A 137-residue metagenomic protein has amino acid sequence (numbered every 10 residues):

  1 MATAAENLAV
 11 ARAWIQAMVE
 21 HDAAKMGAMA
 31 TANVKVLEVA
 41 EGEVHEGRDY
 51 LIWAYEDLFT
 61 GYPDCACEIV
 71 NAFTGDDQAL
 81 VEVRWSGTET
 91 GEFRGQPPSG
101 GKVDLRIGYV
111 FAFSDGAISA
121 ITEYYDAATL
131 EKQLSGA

Functional and structural regions predicted by a protein language model:
M1-A137: C-terminal and inter-domain tail/linker signature
